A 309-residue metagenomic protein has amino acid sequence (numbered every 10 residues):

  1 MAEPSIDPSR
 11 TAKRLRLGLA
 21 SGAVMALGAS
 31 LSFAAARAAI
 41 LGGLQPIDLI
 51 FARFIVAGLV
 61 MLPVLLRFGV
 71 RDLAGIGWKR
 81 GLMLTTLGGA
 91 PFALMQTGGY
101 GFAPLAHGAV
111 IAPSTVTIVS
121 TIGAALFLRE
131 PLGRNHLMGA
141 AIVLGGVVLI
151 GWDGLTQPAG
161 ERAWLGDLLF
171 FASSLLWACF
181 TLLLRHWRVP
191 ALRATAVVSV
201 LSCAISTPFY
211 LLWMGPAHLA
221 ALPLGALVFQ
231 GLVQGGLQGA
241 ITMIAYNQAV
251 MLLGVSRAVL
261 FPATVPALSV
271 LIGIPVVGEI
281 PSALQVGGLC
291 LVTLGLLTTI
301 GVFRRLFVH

Functional and structural regions predicted by a protein language model:
A2, G42-P91, I118-I122, S173-F180 (+4 more regions): Transmembrane alpha-helices of multi-pass small-molecule transport proteins
A2-A52, G145, L155-H186, A204-P208 (+1 more regions): Glycine-/small-residue-enriched transmembrane alpha-helix faces in small-molecule transporters and effluxers
R14-G18, G42-F51, A74-K79, W152-L175 (+2 more regions): Juxtamembrane helix-entry segments on the extracytoplasmic side of multipass membrane proteins
L19-A23, I76-T85, L132-L144, V189-V200 (+1 more regions): Cytoplasmic-side transmembrane-helix entry/capping segments in multi-pass membrane proteins
G28-F33, L62-A112, L149, Q234-L253: Specific transmembrane alpha-helical segments of multi-pass solute transporters/efflux pumps, especially DMT/EamA
A39, L49, R53, G99 (+7 more regions): Hydrophobic/aromatic residues within transmembrane alpha-helices of multi-pass small-molecule transporters
D48-L59, T97-P131, S173, V255-I274: Specific alpha-helical transmembrane segments that line the substrate/conduction pathway and gating interfaces
M61, N135-G154, A263, I272 (+1 more regions): Hydrophobic transmembrane alpha-helices of multi-pass small-molecule transport proteins
